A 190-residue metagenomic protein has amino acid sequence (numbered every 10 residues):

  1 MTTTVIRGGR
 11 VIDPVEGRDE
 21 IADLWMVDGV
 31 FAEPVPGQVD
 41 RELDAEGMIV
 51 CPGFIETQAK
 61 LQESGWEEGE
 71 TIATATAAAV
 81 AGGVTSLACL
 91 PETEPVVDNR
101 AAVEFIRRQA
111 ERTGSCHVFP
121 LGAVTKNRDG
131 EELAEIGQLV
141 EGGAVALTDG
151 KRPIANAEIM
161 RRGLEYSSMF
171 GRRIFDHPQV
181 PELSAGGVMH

Functional and structural regions predicted by a protein language model:
M1-G53: Histidine-rich, glycine-flanked metal-binding segment
G9, G29, G47, Q58 (+5 more regions): Divalent metal-coordination and catalytic microenvironments
E46-A110: Metal-associated gating/positioning segment near the N- to mid-region
F54-I55, S86, S115-F119, V145-A146 (+1 more regions): Structural preference for beta-strand elements that scaffold enzyme active sites
K60-G69, A88-R100, L121-L133, T148-I159: Divalent metal-binding segments
G82-S86, F105-H117, V180-H190: Active-site gating loops and adjacent loop-to-helix segments of metal-dependent hydrolytic enzymes
R100-H117, Y166-D176: Alpha-helix-loop-beta-strand connector modules within alpha/beta enzyme cores
E131-H190: Histidine/acidic residue-rich metal-binding segments in metalloenzymes
